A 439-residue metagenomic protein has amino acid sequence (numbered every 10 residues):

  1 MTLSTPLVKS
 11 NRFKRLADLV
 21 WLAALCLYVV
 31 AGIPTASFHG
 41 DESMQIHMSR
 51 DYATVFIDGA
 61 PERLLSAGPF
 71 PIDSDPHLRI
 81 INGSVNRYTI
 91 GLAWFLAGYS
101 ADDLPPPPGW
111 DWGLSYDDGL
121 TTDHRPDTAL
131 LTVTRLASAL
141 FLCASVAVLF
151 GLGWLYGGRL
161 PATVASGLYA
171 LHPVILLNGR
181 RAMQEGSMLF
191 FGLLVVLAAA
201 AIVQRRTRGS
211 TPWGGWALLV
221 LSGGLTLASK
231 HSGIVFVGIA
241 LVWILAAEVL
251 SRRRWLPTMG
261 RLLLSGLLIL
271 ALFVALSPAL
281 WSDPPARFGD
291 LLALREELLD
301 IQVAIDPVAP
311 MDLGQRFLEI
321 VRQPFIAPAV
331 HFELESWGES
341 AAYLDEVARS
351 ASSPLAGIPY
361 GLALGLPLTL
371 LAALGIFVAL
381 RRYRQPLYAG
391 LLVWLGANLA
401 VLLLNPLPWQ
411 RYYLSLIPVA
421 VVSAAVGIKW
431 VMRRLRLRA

Functional and structural regions predicted by a protein language model:
S4-T5, L197-P212, G223, F236-A271 (+1 more regions): Perimembrane helix-loop-helix junctions
K14-L22, D103-R125, L149-L171, R208-G214 (+1 more regions): Transmembrane-helix signature of polytopic, membrane-embedded enzymes that assemble or transfer cell-envelope glycans
V20-L25, T163-A165, L218, L364-L403 (+1 more regions): Transmembrane alpha-helix segments characteristic of polytopic inner-membrane glycan-assembly/cell-envelope
L25, A165-A170, L177, L197 (+2 more regions): Short helix- or helix-capping micro-motifs that position conserved polar/aromatic residues at function-defining sites
H39-G40, V174, R180-M188, W409: Short acidic/glycine- and proline-prone juxtamembrane loop motifs at membrane-interface regions of multi-pass membrane
A53-A137, L291, R295-P359: Interfacial juxtamembrane loops and adjacent helix segments that form the catalytic/substrate-binding surfaces
L136-Y156, L194, A373-F377: Transmembrane-helix motifs of polytopic, lipid-linked glycan transferases
L149, S251, G338-Q385, R436: Hydrophobic, aromatic-rich transmembrane alpha-helices and their immediate juxtamembrane boundary segments
